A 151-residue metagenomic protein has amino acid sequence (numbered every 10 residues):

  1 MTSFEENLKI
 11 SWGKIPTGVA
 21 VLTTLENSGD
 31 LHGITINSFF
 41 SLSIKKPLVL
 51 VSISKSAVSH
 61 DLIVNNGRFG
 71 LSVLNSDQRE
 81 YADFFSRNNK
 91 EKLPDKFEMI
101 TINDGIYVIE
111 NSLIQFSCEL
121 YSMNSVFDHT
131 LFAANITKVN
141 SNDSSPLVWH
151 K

Functional and structural regions predicted by a protein language model:
M1-K151: Basic, polyanion-binding surface patches
